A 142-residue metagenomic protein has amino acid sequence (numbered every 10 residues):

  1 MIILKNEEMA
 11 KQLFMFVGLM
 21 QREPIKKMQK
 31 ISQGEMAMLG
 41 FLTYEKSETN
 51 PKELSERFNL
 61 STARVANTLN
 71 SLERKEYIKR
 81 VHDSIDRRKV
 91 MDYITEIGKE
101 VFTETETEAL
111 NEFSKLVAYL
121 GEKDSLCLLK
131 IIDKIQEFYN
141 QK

Functional and structural regions predicted by a protein language model:
M1-L4, E8, K123-K142: C-terminal regulatory/oligomerization modules of transcriptional regulators
M1-Q29: N-terminal leader segment of winged-helix/HTH proteins
Q12, I31-E35, I97, D124: N-terminal positioning helix adjacent to the helix-turn-helix/winged-helix DNA-binding module
L13-P24, F58, V101, T105-V117 (+2 more regions): Alpha-helical linker/hinge and terminal dimerization helices associated with HTH transcriptional regulators
R22-R64: N-terminal helix-turn-helix DNA-binding core of bacterial DNA-binding proteins
S71-K130: Charged, amphipathic alpha-helical coiled-coil/dimerization segments
